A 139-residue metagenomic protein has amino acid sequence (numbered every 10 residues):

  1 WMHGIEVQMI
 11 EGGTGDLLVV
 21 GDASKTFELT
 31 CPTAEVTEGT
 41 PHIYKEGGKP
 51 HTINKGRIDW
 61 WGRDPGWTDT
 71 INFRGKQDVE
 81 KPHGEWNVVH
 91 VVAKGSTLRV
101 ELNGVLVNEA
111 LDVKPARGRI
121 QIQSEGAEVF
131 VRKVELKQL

Functional and structural regions predicted by a protein language model:
W1-L139: Carbohydrate-interacting regions of secretory-pathway proteins
